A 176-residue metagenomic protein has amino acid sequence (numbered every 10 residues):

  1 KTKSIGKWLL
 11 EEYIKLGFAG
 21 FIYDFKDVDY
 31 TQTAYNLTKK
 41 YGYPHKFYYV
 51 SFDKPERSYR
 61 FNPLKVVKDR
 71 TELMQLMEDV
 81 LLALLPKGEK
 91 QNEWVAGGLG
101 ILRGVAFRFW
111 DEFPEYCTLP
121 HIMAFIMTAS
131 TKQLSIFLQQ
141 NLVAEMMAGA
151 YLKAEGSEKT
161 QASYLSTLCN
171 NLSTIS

Functional and structural regions predicted by a protein language model:
K1-S176: P-loop NTPase motor domains
